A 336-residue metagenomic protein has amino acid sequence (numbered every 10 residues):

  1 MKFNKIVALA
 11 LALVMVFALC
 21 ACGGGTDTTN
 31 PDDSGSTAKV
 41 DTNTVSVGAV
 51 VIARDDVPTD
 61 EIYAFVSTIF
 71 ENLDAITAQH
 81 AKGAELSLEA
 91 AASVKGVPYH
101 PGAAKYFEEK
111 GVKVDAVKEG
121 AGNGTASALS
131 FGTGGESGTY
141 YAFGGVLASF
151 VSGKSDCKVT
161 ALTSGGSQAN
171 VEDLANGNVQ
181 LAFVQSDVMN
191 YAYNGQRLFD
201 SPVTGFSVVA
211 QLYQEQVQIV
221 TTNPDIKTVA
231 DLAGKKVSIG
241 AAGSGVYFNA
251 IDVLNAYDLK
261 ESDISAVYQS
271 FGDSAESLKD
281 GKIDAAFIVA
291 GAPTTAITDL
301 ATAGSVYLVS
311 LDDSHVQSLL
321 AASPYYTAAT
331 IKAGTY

Functional and structural regions predicted by a protein language model:
M1-V40, D115-A128: Short, low-complexity disordered leader/linker segments with a strong preference for bacterial N-terminal type II
T26, G35-V57, S186-V188, Q196-R197 (+1 more regions): Pocket-lining segment of extracytoplasmic ligand-binding domains
S46, D60-I62, V66-L129, D273-A275 (+3 more regions): An extracytoplasmic/periplasmic, membrane-proximal ligand-sensing/linker region
S46-G48, A126, G138, D156 (+6 more regions): Extracytoplasmic
E89-Y106, A126-K154, Q214-D280: Bilobed "Venus flytrap"/periplasmic-binding protein-like clamshell domains and structurally analogous long
Y99-G102, V114, K154-T163, A169 (+3 more regions): N-terminal secretory/targeting leader peptides
S130, T160-A161, Q180-Q185, Q218-V220 (+3 more regions): Structural recognition of the beta-strand scaffold that forms the well-ordered cores of secreted hydrolase catalytic
G145-S149, T160-S201, I219, K227 (+2 more regions): Pocket-flanking alpha-helical
